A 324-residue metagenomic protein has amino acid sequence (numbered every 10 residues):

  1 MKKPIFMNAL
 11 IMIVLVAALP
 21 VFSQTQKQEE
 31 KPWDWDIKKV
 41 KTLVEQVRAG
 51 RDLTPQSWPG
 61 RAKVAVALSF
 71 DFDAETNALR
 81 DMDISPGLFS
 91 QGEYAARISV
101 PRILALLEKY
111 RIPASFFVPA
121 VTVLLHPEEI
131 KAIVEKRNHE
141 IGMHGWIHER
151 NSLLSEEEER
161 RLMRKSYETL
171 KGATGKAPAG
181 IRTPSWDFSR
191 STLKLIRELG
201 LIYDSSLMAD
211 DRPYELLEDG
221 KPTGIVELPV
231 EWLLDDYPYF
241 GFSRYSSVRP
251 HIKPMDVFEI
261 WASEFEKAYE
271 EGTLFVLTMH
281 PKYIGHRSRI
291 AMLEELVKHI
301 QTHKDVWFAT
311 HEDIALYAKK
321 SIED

Functional and structural regions predicted by a protein language model:
M1-I11: Bacterial N-terminal signal peptides that target proteins for export
A9-P20: Bacterial N-terminal signal peptides
V21-T25: Boundary at the C-terminal end of the N-terminal hydrophobic targeting segment
E29-P59, E168-G172, K176-E271: Active-site-adjacent pocket scaffolds in enzyme catalytic domains
W33-R137, I147, E259, H299: Active-site beta->alpha N-cap acidic-glycine motif
V66-L68, I141, W307: Residue-level marker for buried hydrophobic side chains located in beta-strands that build the well-ordered beta-sheet
P101-L104, E108-S189, T223, P229-S246 (+1 more regions): Metal-dependent polysaccharide deacetylase catalytic core of the NodB/CE4 family, i.e., the active-site-bearing domain
K109, Y203, E215, M255-D324: C-terminal domain-boundary segment and adjacent tail
